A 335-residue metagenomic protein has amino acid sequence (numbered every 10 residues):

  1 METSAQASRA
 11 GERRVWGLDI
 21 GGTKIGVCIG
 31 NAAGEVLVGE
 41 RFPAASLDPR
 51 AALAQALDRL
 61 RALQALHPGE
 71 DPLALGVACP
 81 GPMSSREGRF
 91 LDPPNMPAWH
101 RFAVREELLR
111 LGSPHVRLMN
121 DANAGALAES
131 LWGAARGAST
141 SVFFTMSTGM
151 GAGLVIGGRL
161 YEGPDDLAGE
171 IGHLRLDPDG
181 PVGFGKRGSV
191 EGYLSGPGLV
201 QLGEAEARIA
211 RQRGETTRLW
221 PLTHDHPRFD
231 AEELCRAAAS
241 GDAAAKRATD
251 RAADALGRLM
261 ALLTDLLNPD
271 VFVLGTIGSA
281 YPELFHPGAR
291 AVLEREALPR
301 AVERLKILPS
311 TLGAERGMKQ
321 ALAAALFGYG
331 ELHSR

Functional and structural regions predicted by a protein language model:
M1-A74, S84-R89, L108-H115, A128-A138 (+1 more regions): ATP-binding/phosphotransfer module of carbohydrate and carboxylate kinases, centering on a glycine-rich
P43-A45, A74, A98-W99, A168-E170: A short acidic/small-residue loop/turn micro-motif
G88-H100: A charged helix-plus-loop insertion that forms the helical arch/lid used to bind and gate nucleic-acid substrates
V116-N120: General beta-strand structural signal in soluble alpha/beta enzymes
A138-L194: Glycine-rich phosphate-binding loop of actin/hexokinase-like ATP-binding domains
